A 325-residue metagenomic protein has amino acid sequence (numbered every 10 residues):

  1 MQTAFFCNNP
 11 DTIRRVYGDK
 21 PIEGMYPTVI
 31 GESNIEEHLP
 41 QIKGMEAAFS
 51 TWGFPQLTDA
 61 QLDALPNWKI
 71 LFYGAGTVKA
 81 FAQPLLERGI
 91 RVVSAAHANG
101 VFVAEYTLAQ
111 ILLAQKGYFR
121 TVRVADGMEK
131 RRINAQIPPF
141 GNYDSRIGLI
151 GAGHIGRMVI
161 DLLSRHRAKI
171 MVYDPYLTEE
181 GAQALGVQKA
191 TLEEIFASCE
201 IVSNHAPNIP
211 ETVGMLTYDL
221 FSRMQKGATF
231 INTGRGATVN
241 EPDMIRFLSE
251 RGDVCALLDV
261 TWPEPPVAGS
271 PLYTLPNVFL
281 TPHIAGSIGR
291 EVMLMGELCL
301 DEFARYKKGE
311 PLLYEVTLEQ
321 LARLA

Functional and structural regions predicted by a protein language model:
M1-V93, T217: An N-terminal-biased, well-structured beta-alpha scaffold segment characteristic of Rossmann-like dinucleotide-binding
G53-L57, L177-P271: Rossmann-like adenosine-cofactor binding region
L65-I70, R88-I90, A168, K226-A228 (+1 more regions): A short helix->loop->beta-strand "cap" motif at the edges of active sites that frequently abuts
V92-V93, G227-A325: Rossmann-like dinucleotide-binding domain for NAD(H)/NADP(H)
A95-R146, D161: Phosphate-binding beta-alpha-beta segment of Rossmann-like dinucleotide-binding domains, i.e., the NAD(P)
A152-G153: Glycine-rich Rossmann-fold phosphate-binding loop(s) that bind the pyrophosphate of adenine dinucleotide cofactors
G156-R157: N-terminal Rossmann-fold NAD(P) dinucleotide-binding loop
R165-Q183: NAD(P)-binding Rossmann-fold cofactor-contacting core
